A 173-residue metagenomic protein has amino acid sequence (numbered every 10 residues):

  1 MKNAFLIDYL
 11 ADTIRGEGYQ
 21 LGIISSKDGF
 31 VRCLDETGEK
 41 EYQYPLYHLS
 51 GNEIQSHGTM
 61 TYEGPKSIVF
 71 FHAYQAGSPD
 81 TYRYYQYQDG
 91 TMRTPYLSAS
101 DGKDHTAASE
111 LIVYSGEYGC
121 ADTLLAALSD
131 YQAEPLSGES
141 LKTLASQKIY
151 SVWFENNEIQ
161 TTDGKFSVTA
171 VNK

Functional and structural regions predicted by a protein language model:
M1-K173: Mature catalytic core of soluble alpha/beta enzymes
